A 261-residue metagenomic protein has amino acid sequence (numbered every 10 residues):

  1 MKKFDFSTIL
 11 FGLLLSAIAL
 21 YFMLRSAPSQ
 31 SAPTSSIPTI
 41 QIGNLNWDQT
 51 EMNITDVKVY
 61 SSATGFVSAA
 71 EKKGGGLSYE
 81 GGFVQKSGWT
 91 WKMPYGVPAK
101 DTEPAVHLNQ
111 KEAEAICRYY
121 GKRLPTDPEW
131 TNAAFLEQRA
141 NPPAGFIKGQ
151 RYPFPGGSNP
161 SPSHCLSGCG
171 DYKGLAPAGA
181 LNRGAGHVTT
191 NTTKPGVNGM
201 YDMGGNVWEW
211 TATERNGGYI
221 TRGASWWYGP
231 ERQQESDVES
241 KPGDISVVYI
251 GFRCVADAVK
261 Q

Functional and structural regions predicted by a protein language model:
M1-K2: N-terminal secretory signal peptides that target proteins for export/translocation
D5-S36, I40-G43, M52-D56, E103-K111 (+4 more regions): Disulfide-stabilized, aromatic/cysteine-rich ligand-recognition loop
R25, S61-T64, A70, G156-S158 (+1 more regions): Generic alpha-helical secondary structure signal
A32-V97, D101-E114, R118, G205: A short glycine-rich, aromatic-capped structural motif
S78-G82, T211, P242: Short, surface-exposed, charged/polar-biased interaction segments
Q85-V106, Q110-E239: Functional-site microenvironments in short loops/helix caps that host divalent-cation chemistry
